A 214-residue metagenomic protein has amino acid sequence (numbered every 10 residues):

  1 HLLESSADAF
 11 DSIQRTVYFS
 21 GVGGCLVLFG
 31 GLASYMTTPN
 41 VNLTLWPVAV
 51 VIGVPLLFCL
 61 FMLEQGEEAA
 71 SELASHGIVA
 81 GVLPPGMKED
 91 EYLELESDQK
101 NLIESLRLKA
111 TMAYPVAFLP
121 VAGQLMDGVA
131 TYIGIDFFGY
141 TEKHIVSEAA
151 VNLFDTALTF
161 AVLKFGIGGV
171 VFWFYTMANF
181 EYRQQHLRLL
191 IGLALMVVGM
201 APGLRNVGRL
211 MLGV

Functional and structural regions predicted by a protein language model:
H1-V214: Charge-biased, low-complexity intrinsically disordered regions
